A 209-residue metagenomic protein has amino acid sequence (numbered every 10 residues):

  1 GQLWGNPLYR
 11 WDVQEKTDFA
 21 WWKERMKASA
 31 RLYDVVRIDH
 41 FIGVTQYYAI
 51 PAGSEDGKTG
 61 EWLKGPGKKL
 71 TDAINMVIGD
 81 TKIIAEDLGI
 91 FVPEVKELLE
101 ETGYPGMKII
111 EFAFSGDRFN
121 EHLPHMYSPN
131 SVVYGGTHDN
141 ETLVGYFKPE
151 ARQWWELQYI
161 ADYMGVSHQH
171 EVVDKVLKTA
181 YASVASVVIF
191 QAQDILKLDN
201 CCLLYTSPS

Functional and structural regions predicted by a protein language model:
G1-I189, Q193-D194, D199: Alpha-amylase-like alpha-glycosidases and glucanotransferases acting on alpha-linked glucans and related
Y205-S209: Conserved small/polar residues in nucleotide/adenosyl-binding loops
